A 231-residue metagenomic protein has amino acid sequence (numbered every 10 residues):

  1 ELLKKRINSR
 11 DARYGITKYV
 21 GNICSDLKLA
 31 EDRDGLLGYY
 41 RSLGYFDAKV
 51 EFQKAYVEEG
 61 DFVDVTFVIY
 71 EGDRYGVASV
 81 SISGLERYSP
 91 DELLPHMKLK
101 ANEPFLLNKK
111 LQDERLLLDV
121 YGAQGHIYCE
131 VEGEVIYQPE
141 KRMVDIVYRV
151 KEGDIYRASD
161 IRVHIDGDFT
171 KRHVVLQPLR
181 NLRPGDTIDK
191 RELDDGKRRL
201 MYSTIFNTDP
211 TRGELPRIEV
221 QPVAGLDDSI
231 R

Functional and structural regions predicted by a protein language model:
E1-R231: Periplasmic polypeptide-binding modules associated with outer-membrane biogenesis and secretion
